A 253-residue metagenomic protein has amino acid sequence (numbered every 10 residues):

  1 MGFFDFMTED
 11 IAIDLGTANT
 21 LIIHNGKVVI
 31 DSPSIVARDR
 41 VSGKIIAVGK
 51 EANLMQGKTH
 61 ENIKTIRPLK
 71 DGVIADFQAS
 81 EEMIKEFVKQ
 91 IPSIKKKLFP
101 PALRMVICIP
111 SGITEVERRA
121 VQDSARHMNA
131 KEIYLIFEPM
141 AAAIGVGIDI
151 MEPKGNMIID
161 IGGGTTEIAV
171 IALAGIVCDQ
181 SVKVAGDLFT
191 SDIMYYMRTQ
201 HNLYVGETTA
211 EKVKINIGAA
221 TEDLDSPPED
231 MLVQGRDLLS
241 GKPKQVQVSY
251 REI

Functional and structural regions predicted by a protein language model:
M1-I161, A169-I253: Nucleotide/phosphate-binding catalytic cleft detector across ATP-hydrolyzing and phosphate-transferring enzymes
